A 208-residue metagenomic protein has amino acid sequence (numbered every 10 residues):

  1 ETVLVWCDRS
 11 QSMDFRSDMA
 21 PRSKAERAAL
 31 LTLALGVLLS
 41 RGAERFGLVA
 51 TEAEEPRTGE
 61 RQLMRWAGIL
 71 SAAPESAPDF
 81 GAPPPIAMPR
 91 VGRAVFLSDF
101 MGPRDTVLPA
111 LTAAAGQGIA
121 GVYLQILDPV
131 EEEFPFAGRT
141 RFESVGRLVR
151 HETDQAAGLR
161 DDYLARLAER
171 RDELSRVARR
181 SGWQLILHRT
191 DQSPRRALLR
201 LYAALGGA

Functional and structural regions predicted by a protein language model:
E1-A208: Exposed, interaction-prone extracellular/peripheral surfaces
